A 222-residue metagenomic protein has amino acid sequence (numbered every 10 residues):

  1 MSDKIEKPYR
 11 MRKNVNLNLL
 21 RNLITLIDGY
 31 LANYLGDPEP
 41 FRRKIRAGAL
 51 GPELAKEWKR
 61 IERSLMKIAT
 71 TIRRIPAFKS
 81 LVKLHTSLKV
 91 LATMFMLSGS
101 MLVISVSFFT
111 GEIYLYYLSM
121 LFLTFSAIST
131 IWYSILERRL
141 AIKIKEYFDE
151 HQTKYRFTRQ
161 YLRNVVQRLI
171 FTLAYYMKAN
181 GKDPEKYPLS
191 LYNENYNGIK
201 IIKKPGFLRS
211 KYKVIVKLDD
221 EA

Functional and structural regions predicted by a protein language model:
E6, R10-L35, E150-A222: Charged, low-complexity cytosol-facing tails and large interhelical loops of integral membrane proteins
L31, G36-R46: Conserved non-transmembrane functional hotspots
E39-F41, E53, A77, E185 (+2 more regions): Generic low-complexity segments that are intrinsically disordered, proline-rich and/or Lys/Arg-biased
I45-K89: Membrane-proximal, non-transmembrane alpha-helical segments
S80-F157: Transmembrane alpha-helical hairpins and terminal membrane-anchor modules
